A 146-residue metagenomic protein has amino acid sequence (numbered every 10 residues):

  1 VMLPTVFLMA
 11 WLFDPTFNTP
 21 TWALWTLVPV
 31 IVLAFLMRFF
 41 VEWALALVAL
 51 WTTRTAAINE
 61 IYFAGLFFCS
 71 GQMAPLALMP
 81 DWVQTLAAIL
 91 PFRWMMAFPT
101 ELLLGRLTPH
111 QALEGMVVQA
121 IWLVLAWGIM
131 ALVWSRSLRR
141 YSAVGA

Functional and structural regions predicted by a protein language model:
V1-N59, H110-G128: Alpha-helical transmembrane segments and their short interhelical loops
D14-P15, L45-L104: Transmembrane helix segments
N18, A77, S142-G145: Generic, ordered loop/turn and secondary-structure boundary motif
I89, M96, M116, A143-V144: Short, surface-exposed, polar/charged, turn-prone segments marking secondary-structure boundaries
L103-R106, V117-A146: Junction motif at the cytosolic side of a transmembrane helix
